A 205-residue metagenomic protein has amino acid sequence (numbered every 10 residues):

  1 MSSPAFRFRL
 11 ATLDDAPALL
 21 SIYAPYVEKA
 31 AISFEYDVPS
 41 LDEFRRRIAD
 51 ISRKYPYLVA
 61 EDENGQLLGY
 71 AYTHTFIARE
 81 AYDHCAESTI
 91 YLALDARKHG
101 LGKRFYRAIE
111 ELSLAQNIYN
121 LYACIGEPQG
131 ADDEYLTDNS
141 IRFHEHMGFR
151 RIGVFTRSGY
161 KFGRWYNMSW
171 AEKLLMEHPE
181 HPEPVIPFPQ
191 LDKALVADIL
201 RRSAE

Functional and structural regions predicted by a protein language model:
R7-L19: A short beta-loop-alpha structural element at the N-terminal edge of CoA-dependent acyl/N-acetyltransferase catalytic
L20-R47: Conserved GNAT-fold acetyl-CoA-binding loop/helix
V38-C85, T89-D95, R107, L112 (+2 more regions): Acetyl-CoA-dependent GNAT
Y72, C124-G126, I141, E145-R164 (+2 more regions): Conserved catalytic-core motifs of GNAT/GCN5-like acyltransferases
T89-K98, I125-G130: A short, internal acetyl-CoA/4′-phosphopantetheine-binding micro-motif in the GNAT/acyltransferase core
K98-A115, T137-R142: Conserved acetyl-CoA-binding loop-helix of GNAT-fold acetyltransferases
S113-L136: Conserved GNAT acetyl-CoA-binding A-motif
R157-E205: C-terminal "cap" of GNAT-fold acetyltransferases
